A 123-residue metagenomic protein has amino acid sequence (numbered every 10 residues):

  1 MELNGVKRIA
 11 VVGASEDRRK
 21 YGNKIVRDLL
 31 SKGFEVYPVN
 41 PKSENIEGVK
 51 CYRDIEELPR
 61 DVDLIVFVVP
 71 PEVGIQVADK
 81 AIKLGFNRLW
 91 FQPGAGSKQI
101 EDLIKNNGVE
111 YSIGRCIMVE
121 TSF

Functional and structural regions predicted by a protein language model:
M1-V6: Glycine-rich phosphate/diphosphate-binding loops that line cofactor/substrate pockets in enzymes
S15-R19, V26-E47: NAD(P)-binding Rossmann-fold cofactor-contacting core
F34, L84-R88, N107-V109: A short helix->loop->beta-strand "cap" motif at the edges of active sites that frequently abuts
E35, K42, E47, Y52-P70 (+1 more regions): Mobile, glycine- and charge-enriched loop segments and immediately flanking short secondary-structure elements within
I55, P59-A95: Mid-chain, well-packed structural core segment of small domains
P93-E120: Rossmann-fold NAD(P)-binding glycine/threonine-rich loop
